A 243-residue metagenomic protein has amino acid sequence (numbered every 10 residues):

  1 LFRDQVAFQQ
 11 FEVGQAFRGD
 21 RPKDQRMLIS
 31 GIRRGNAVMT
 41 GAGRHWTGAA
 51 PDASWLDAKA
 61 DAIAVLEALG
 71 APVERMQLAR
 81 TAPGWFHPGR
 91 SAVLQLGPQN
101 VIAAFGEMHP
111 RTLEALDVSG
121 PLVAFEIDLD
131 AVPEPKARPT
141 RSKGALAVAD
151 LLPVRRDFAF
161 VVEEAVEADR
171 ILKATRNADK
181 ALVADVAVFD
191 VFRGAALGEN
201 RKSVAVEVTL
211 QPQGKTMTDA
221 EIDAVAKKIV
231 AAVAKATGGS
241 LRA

Functional and structural regions predicted by a protein language model:
L1: Short active-site loop/helix that positions an aromatic residue
F8-G14, P22-Q25, S30, V38-A243: A carboxyl-terminal module marker
